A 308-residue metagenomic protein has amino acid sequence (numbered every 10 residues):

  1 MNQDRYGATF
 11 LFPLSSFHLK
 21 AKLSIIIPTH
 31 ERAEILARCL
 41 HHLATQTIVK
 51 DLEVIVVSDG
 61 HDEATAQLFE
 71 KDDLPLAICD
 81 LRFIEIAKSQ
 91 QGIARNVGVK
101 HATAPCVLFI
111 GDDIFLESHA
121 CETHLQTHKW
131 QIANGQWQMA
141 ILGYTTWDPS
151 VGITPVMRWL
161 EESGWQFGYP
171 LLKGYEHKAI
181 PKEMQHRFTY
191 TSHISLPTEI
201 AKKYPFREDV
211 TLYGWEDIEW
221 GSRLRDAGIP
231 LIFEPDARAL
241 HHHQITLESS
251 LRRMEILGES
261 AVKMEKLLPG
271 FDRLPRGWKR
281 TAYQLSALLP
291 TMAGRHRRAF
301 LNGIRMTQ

Functional and structural regions predicted by a protein language model:
H41-D51: Short, acidic, metal-binding catalytic loop of nucleotide-sugar glycosyltransferases
H42, S58-Q67, D113-F115: A conserved acidic beta->alpha catalytic loop
I86-A102: Glycine-rich, basic loop-to-helix element that forms the pyrophosphate-binding segment of sugar-nucleotide handling
V107: Short aromatic/hydrophobic "clamp" motif used to bind/position activated sugar donors
H119-E161: Conserved donor NDP-sugar-binding/catalytic core segment of glycosyltransferases
E162-H186: Short, flexible, basic/aromatic active-site loop/helix in glycosyltransferases
L212-W220: Acidic donor-binding loop at a coil-to-helix junction in glycosyltransferase catalytic cores that engages
R253-S260, R273-Q308: Non-catalytic, C-terminal membrane-associated alpha-helical segments of glycosyltransferases
